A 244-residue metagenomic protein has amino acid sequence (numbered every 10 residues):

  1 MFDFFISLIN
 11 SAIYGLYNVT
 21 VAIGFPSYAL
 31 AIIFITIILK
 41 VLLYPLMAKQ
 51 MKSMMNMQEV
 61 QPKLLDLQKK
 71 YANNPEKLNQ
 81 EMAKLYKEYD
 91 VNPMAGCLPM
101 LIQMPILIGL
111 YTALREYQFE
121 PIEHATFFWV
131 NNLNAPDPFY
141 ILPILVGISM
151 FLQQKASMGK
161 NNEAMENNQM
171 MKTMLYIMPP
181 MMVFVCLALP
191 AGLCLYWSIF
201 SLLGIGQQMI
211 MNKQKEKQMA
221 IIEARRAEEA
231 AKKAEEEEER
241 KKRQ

Functional and structural regions predicted by a protein language model:
M1-Q244: Helix-loop-helix
